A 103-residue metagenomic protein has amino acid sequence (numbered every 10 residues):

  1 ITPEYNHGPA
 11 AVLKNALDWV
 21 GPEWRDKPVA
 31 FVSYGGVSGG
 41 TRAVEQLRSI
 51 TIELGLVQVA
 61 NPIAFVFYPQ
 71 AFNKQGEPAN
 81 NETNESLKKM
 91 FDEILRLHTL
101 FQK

Functional and structural regions predicted by a protein language model:
I1-L54: Helix-loop-strand module that forms the ligand-binding subsite of alpha/beta enzymes
V57-K103: Glycine-rich phosphate/pyrophosphate-binding loop and the adjoining helix
